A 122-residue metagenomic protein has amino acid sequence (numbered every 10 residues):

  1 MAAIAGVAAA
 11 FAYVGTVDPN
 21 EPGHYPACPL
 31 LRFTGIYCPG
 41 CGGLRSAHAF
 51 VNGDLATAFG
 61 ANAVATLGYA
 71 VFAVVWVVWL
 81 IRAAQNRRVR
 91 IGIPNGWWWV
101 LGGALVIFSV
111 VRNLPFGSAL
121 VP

Functional and structural regions predicted by a protein language model:
M1-R32: N-terminal pre-ligand scaffold of iron-sulfur
M1-Y13, N62-V89, L105: Short Fe-S-cluster ligation motifs
V17, N52, I81-R88, P115-S118: Juxtamembrane transmembrane-helix termini
P22, S109-P122: Juxtamembrane boundary at the C-terminal end of a transmembrane helix
P22-F59: Extracytosolic (periplasmic/ER-lumenal) interhelical loops and adjacent juxtamembrane/interface segments of multi-pass
H24-C28, A58-A63, R90-I93, L120-P122: Non-cytosolic membrane-interface motifs at loop->transmembrane helix junctions
A47, V77, I81, V110-V111: Alpha-helical membrane-inserting segments
R88-A104: Interfacial loop-to-transmembrane junctions
